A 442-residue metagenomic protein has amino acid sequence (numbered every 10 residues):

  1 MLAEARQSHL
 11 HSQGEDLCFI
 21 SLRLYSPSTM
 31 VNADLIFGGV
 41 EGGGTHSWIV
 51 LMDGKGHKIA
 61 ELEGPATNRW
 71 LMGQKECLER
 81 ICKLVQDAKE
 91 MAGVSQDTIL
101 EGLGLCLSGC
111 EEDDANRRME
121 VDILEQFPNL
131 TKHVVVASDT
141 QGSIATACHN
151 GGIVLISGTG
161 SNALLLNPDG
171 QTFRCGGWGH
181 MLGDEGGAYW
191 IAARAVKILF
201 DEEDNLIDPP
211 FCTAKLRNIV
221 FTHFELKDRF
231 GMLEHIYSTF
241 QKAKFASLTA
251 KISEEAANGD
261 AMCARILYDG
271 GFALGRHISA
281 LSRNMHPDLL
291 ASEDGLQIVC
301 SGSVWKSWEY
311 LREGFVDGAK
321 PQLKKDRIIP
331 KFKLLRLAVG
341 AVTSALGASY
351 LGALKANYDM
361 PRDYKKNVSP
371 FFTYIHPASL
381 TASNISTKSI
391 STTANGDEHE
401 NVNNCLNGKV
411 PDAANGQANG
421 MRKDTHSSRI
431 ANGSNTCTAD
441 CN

Functional and structural regions predicted by a protein language model:
L2-H9, G14-L100, L124-F127, A147-G152 (+1 more regions): ATP-binding/phosphotransfer module of carbohydrate and carboxylate kinases, centering on a glycine-rich
L107-C110, N258: N-terminal loops that bind phosphate or other acidic moieties and the adjacent beta-alpha structural core
C110-A214, S369, H376, T381 (+1 more regions): Phosphate-binding/catalytic loop of phosphoryl-transfer enzymes
